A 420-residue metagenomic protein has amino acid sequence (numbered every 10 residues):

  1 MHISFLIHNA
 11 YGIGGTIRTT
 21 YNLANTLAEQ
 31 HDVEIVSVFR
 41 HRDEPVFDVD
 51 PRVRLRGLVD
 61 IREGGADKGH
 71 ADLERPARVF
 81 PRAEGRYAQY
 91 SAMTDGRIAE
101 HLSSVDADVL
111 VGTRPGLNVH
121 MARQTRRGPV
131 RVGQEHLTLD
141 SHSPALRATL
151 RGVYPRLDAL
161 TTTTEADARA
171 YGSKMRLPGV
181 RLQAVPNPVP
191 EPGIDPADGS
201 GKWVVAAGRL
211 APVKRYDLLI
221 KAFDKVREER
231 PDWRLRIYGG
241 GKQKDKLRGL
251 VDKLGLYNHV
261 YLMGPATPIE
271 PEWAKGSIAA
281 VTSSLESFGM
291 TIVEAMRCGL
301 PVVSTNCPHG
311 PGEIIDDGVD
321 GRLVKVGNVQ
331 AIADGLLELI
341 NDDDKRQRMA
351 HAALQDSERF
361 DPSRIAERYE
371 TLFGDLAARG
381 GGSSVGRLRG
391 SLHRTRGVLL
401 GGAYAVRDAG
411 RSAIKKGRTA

Functional and structural regions predicted by a protein language model:
S4, G193-K214, I220-F223: Conserved donor-binding/catalytic core segment of Leloir-type glycosyltransferases
I7-I13, T26, H31-G85: N-terminal strand-loop element at the rim of the active site of nucleotide-sugar-dependent glycosyltransferases
H31-E34, Y216, I220-L262: A conserved nucleotide-sugar
G133, D140, P155-G193: Donor nucleotide-sugar binding/catalytic pocket of nucleotide-sugar-dependent glycosyltransferases
P265, S284: Aromatic "clamp/platform" in nucleotide-sugar-dependent glycosyltransferases that forms part of the donor/acceptor
P301-T305: Short hydrophobic beta-strand element within catalytic cores of glycosyltransferases and related nucleotide-activated
D316-G318, R322-V329, E338-D343, E358: Conserved acidic donor-binding segment of nucleotide-sugar-dependent glycosyltransferases
A331, E338, K345-R359, E367-T371 (+1 more regions): A short, well-ordered alpha-helix in the C-terminal region of glycosyltransferases
